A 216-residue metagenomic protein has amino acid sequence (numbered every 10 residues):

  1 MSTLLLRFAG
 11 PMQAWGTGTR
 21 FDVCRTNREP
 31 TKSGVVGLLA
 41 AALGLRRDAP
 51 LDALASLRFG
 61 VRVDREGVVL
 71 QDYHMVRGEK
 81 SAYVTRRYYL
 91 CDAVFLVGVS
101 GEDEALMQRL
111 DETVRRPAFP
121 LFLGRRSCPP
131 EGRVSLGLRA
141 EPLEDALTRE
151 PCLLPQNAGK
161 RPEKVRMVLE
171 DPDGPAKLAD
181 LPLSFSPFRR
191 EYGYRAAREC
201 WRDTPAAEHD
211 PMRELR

Functional and structural regions predicted by a protein language model:
M1, R58, D92-L96: Short, surface-exposed beta-edge/turn micro-motifs
S2, G16-E79: Glycine/small-residue-rich interface belts in oligomeric ring/scaffold proteins and their assembly partners
T3-F8: Short amphipathic
D64-R216: Internal, well-folded beta-alpha domain core
